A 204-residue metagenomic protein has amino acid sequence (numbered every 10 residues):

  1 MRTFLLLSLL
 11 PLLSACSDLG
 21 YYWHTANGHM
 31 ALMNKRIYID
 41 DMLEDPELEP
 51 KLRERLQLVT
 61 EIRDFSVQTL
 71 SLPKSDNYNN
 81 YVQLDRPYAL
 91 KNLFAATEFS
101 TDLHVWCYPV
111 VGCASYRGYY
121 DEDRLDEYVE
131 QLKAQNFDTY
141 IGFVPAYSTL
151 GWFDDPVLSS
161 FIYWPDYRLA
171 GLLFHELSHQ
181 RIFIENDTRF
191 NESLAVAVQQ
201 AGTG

Functional and structural regions predicted by a protein language model:
M1-L7: Sec-dependent signal peptide recognition, specifically the positively charged N-region followed immediately by
L12-A15: C-terminal motif of bacterial Sec signal peptides marking the signal peptidase cleavage site
S17-G20: Bacterial signal peptide processing site
Y22, M33-R36, F161-I162: Short hydrophobic/aromatic segments of transmembrane alpha-helices and their interfaces
W23-N27: N- or domain-start disorder-to-order transition segments that initiate the globular core
M33-P50, W106-A114: Acidic/histidine-rich, surface-exposed loop or edge segments in extracytoplasmic proteins
Y38-F65, T69: Post-signal-peptide N-terminal segment of Sec-exported extracytoplasmic proteins
I62-G204: Acidic/His-rich structured neighborhood in mature extracellular/periplasmic domains
